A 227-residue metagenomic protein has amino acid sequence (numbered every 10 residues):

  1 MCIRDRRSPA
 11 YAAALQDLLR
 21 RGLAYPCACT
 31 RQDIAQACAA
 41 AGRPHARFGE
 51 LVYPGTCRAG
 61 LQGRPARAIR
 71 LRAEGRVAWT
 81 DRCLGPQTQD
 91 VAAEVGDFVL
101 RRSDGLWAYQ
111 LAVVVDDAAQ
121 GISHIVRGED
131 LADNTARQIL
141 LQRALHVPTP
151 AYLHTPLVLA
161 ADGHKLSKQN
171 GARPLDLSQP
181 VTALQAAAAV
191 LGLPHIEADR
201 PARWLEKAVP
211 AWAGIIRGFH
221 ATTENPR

Functional and structural regions predicted by a protein language model:
M1-R6: Conserved small/polar residues in nucleotide/adenosyl-binding loops
R7-A10, L131: Acidic, metal-coordinating catalytic cores used for nucleic-acid/nucleotide bond scission and strand-transfer chemistry
Y11-P44: A generic, well-ordered mixed alpha/beta core segment in the N-terminal half of proteins
A14, A37, T56, G60 (+2 more regions): Residues that form generic nucleotide/phosphate-binding pockets
Y25, T30, D133-N134, A144-R227: Catalytic adenosine-cofactor/nucleotide-binding cores of aminoacyl-tRNA synthetases and other
D33-L177, H195: Active-site cores that bind ATP or allylic diphosphates and position pyrophosphate for catalysis
